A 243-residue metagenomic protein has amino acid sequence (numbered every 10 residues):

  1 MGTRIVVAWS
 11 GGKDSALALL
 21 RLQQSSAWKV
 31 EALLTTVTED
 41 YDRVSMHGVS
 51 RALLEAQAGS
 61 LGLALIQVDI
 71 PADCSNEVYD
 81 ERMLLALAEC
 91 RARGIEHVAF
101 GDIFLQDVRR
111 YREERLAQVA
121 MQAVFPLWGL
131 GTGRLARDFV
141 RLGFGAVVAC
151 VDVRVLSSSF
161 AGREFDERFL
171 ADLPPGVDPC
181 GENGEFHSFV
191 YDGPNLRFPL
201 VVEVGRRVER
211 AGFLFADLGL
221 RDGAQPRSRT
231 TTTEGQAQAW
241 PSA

Functional and structural regions predicted by a protein language model:
M1-A243: Nucleotide-activated chemistry modules centered on ATP-dependent adenylation/adenylyltransferase
